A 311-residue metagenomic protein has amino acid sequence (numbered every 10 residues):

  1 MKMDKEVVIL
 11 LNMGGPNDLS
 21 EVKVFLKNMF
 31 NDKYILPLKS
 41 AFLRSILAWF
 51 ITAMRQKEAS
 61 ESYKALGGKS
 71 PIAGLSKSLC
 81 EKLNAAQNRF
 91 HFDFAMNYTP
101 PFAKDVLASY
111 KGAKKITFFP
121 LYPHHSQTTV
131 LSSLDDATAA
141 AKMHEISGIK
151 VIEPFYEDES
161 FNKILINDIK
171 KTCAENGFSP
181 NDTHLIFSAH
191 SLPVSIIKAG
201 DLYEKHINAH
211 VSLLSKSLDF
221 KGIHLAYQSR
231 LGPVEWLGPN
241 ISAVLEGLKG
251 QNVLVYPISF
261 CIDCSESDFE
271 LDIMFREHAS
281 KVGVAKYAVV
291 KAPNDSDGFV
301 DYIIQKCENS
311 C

Functional and structural regions predicted by a protein language model:
K2-C311: Active-site-proximal alpha-helix that buttresses catalytic centers in soluble enzyme cores
